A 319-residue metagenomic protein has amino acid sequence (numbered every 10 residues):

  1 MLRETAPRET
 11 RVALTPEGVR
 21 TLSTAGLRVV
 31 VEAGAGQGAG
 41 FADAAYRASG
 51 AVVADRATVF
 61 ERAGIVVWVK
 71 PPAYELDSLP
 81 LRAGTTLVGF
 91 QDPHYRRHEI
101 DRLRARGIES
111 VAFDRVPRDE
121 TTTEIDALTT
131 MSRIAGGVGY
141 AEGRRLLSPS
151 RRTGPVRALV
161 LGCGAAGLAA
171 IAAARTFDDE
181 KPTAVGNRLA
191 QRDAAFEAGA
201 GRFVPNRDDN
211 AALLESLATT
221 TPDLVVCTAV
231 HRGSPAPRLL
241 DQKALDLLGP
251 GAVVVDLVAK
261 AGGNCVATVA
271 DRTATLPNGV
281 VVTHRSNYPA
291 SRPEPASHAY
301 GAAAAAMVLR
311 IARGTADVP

Functional and structural regions predicted by a protein language model:
M1-R102: An N-terminal-biased, well-structured beta-alpha scaffold segment characteristic of Rossmann-like dinucleotide-binding
L2-G36, R145-C227: Glycine-rich phosphate/diphosphate-binding loop of Rossmann-like nucleotide-binding domains
R3-T5, Y74-R157, N287: Glycine/serine-rich phosphate-binding loop and adjoining beta1-alpha1 elements at the start of nucleotide-handling
V19, D43, I100, Y140 (+3 more regions): Generic hydrophobic/aromatic pocket-lining and core-packing "Φ" positions
G50-A57, V111, R202-D209: Short acidic-hydrophobic, aromatic-tinged amphipathic segments that line or gate anion-handling sites
W68-H94, E215-V254: Rossmann-fold NAD(P) dinucleotide-binding segment
P93-D119, P235-Y288: Rossmann-fold NAD(P)-binding glycine/threonine-rich loop
D114-T153, A259-P319: Adenosine-phosphate binding glycine-rich loop
